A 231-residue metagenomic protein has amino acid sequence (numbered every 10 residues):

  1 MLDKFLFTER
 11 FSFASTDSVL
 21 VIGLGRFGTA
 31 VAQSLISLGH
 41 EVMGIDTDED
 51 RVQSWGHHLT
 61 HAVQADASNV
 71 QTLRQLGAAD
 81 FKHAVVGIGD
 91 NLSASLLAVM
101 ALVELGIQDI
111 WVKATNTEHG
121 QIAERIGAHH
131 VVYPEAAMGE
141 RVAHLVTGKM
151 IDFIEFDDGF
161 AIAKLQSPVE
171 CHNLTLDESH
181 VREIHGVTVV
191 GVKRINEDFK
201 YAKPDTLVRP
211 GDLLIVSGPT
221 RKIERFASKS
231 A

Functional and structural regions predicted by a protein language model:
M1-A231: Cytosolic regulatory regions of ion transport systems
